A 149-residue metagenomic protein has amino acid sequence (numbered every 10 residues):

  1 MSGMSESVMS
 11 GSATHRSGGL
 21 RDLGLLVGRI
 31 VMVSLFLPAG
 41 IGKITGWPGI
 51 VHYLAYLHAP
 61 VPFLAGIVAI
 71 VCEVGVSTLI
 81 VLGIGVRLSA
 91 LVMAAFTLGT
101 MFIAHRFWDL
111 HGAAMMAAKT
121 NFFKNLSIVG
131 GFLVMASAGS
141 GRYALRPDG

Functional and structural regions predicted by a protein language model:
M1-T45, F63-V71, G75-G149: Extended, low-polarity transmembrane helix blocks
I44-V61: Membrane-interface interhelical connector segments
